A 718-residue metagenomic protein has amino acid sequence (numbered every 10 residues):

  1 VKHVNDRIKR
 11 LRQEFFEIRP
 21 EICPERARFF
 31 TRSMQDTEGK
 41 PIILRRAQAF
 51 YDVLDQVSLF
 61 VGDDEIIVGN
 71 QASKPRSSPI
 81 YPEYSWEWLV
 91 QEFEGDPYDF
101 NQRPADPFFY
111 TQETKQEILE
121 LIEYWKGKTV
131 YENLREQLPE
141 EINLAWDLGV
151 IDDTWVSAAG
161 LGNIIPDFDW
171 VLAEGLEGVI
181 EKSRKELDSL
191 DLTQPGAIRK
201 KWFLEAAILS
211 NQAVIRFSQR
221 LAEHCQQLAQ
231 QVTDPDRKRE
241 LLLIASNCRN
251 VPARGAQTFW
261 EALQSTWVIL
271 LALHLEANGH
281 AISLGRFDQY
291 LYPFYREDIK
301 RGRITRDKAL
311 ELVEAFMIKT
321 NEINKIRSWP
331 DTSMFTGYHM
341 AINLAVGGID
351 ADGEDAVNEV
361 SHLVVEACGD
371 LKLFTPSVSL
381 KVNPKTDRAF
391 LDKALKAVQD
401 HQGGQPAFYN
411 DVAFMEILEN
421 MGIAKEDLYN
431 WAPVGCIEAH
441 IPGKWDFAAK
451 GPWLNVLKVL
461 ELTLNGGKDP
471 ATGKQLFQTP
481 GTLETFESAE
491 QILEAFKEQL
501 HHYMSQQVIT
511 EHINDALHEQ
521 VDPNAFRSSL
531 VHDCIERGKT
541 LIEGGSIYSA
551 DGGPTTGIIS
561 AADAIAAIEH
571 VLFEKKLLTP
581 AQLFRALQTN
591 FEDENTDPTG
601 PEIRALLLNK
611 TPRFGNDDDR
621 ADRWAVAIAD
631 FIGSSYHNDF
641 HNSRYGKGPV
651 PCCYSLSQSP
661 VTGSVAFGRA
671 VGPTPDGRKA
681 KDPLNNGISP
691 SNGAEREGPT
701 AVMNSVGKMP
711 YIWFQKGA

Functional and structural regions predicted by a protein language model:
V1-A206, D236, E240-L243, N247 (+1 more regions): Conserved catalytic cores of very large enzyme subunits
E205-F217: Extended non-globular scaffold/tether segments
I215, A222, Q226-A229, K238 (+2 more regions): Heptad-repeat amphipathic alpha-helical coiled-coil interaction surface used for oligomerization/assembly
